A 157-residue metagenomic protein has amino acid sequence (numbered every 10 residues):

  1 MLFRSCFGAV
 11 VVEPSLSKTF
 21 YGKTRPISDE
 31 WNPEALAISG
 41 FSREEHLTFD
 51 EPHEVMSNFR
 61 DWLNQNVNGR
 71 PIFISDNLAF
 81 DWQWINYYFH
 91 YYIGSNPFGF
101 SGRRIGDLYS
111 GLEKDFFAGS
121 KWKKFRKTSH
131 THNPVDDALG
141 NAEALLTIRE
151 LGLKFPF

Functional and structural regions predicted by a protein language model:
M1-A79, K124: Conserved non-catalytic scaffold segment of RNase H-like nuclease domains
T24-P26, E30-N32, L36-S39, R43-H46 (+1 more regions): Active-site-proximal helix-loop-helix substrate-binding element of RNase H-like nuclease domains
F49, G99-G102: Non-catalytic, surface-exposed connector residues within folded enzymatic/regulatory domains
I72-L78, Q83-W84, G119-F157: Acidic, Mg2+-coordinating catalytic module of metal-dependent nucleases/exonucleases that use a two-metal-ion mechanism
A79-F100: Substrate-recognition/cap helix-loop segment adjacent to the acidic, metal-dependent catalytic center of Asp-based
Y88-Y92, G111, T147-L151: Active-site catalytic microenvironments for nucleophilic, acid-base chemistry
Y92-N96, K114-K121, G152: Substrate-binding/catalytic groove segments of enzymes that remodel or degrade extracellular structural polymers
